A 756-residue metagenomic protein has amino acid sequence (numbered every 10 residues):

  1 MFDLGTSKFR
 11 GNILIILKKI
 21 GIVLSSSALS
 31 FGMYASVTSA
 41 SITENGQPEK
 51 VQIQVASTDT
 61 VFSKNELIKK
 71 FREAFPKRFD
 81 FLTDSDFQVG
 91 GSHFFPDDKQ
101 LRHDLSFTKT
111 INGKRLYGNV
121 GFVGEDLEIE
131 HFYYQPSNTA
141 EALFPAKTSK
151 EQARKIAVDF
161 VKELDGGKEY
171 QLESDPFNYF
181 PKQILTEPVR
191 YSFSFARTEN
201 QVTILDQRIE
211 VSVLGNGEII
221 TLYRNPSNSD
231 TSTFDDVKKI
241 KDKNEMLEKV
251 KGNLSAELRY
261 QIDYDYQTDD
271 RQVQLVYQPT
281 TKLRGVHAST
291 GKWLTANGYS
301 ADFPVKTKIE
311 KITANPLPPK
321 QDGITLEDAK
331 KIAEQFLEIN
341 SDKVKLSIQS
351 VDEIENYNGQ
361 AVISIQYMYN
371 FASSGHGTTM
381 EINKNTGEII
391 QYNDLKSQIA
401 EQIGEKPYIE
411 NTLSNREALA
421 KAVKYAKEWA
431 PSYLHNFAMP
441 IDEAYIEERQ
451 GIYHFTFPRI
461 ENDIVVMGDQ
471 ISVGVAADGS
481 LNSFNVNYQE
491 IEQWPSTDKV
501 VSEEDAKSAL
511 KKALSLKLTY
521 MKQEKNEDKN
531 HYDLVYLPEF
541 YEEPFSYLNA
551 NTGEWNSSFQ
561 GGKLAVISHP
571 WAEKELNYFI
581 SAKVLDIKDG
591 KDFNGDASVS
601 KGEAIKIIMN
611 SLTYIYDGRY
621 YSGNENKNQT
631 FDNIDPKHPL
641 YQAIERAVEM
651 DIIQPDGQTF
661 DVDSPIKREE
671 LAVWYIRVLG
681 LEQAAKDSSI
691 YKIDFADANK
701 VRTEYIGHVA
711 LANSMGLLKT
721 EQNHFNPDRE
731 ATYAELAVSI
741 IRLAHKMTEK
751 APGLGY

Functional and structural regions predicted by a protein language model:
F2-G5, F9-S41: Sec-dependent N-terminal signal peptides of Gram-positive bacterial secreted proteins and lipoproteins
M33-T38, W555-E573, D586-G602, M609-Y641 (+4 more regions): Feature responds to low-complexity, polar/acidic, surface-exposed segments characteristic of secreted/exported proteins
I53-G91, P145-I184, T233-Y266, A314-D352 (+4 more regions): Short, non-transmembrane alpha-helical segments in secretory-pathway proteins
I53-V61, A140-T148, D235, N315-G323 (+6 more regions): Second-shell loop/turn segments in exported
F75-G124, L172-G215, Y260-K292, I339-N385 (+3 more regions): Exposed beta-strand-loop-beta-strand "reactive/processing" segments of non-cytosolic proteins
T110-K155, K162-Y170, T203-K241, K282-E310 (+8 more regions): Extended intrinsically disordered, low-complexity coil regions enriched in Ser, Thr, Gly, Ala and often Pro
A196, Q207-S212, L222-N225, P458 (+6 more regions): A structural feature that tracks compact, well-ordered secondary-structure segments with a strong bias toward
